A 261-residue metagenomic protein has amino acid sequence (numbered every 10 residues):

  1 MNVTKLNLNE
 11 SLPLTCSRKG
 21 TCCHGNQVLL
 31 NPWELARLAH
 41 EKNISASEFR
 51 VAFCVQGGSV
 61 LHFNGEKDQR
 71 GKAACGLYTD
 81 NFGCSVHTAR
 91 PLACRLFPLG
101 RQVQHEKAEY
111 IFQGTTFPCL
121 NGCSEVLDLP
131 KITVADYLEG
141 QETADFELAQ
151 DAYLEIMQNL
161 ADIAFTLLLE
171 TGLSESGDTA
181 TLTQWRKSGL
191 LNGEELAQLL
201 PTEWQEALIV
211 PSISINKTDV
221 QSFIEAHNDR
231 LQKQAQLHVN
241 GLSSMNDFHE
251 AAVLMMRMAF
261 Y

Functional and structural regions predicted by a protein language model:
M1-T21, V28-A36, H40-Y261: Short loop/turn segments that flank or connect secondary-structure elements
